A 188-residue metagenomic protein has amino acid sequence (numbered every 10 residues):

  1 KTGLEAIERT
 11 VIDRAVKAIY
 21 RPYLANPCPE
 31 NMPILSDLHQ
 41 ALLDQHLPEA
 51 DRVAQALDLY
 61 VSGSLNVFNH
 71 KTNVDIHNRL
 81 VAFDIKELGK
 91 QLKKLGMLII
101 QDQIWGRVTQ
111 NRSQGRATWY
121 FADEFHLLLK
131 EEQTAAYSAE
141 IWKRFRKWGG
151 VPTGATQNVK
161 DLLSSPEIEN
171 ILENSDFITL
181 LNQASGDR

Functional and structural regions predicted by a protein language model:
K1-G150, G154, L163-P166: P-loop NTPase motor domains
N78, W148-G150, E173-F177, D187: Short glycine-/polar-rich loops that comprise or flank the Walker A/P-loop and associated switch/sensor motifs
K90, G186-R188: A short acidic, often aromatic-flanked loop/helix-cap motif at beta-alpha or helix-coil junctions that lines enzyme
L95, F177-G186: Short flexible/disordered coil segments
G154-V159, N182-S185: A short beta-strand-to-loop transition that corresponds to the Sensor-1 phosphate-sensing loop of AAA+ P-loop ATPases
P166-L181: A short helix-turn-beta junction within AAA+ P-loop NTPase domains corresponding to the substrate/partner-engaging
